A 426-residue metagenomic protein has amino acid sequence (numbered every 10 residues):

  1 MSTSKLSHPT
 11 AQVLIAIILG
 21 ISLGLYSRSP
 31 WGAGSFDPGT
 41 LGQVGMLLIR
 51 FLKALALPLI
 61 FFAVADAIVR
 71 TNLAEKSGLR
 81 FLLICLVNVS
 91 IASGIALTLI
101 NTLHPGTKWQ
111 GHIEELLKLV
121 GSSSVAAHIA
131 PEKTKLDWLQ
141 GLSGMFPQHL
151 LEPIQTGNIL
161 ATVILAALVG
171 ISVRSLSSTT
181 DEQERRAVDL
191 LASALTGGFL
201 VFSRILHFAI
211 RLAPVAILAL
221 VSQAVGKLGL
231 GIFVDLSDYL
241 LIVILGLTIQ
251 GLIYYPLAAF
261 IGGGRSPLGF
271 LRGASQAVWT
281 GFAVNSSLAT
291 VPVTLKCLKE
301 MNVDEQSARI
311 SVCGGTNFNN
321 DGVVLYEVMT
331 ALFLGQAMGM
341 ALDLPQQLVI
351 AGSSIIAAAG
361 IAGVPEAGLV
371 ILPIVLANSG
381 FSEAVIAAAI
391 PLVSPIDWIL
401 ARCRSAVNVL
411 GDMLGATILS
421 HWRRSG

Functional and structural regions predicted by a protein language model:
T3-T10, L14, I21-L25, A33 (+3 more regions): Signature of multi-pass transmembrane helix bundles
G39-R50, G144, E152, L190-H207 (+4 more regions): Short amphipathic alpha-helical coupling elements at transmembrane boundaries
F51, L86-S90, G94, I244 (+5 more regions): Hydrophobic transmembrane alpha-helical segments of multi-pass transport and channel proteins
L52-K53, G157-A161, H207, G246 (+4 more regions): Membrane-interfacial loop-to-helix junctions in multi-pass transporters
A56, A213-A216, S286-T294, V324-M329 (+2 more regions): Transmembrane helix boundary and interhelical junction motifs in multipass membrane proteins
F81-A92, S237-Y254, G273-V278, L348-I361 (+2 more regions): Small-residue-enriched core segments of transmembrane alpha-helices in multipass membrane transport and channel
Q276, T280-A358, A416, G426: Helix-loop-helix junctions within the multi-pass membrane cores of secondary transporters/permeases
V328-G426: Transmembrane alpha-helical segments and their short flanking loops that form helix-hairpins/helix-helix interfaces
